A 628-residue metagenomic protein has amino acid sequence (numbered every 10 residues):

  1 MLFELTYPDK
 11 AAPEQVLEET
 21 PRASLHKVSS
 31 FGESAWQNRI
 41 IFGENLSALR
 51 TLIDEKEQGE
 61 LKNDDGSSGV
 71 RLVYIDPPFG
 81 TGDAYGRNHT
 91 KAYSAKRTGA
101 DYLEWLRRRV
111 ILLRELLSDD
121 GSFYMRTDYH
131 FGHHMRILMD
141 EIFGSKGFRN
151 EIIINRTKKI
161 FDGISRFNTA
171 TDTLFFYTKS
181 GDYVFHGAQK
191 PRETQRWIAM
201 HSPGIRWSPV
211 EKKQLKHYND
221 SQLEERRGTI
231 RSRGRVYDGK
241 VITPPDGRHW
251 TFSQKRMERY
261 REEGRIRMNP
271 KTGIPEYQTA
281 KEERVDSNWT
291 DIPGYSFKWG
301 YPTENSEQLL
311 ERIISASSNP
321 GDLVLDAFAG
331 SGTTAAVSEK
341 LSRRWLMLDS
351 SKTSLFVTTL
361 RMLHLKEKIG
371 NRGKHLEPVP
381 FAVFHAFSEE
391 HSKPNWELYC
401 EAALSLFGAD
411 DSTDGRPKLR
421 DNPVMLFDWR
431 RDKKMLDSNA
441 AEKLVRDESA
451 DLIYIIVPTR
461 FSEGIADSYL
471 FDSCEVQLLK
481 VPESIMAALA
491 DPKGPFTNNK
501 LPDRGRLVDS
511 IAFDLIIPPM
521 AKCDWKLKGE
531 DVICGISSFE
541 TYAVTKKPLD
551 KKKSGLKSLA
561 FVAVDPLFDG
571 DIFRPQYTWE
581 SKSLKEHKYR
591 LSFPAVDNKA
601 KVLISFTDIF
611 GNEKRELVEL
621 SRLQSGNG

Functional and structural regions predicted by a protein language model:
M1-Q37, E57-S67, R71, S145-D286 (+3 more regions): Accessory, often C-terminal, charged low-complexity segments
P78-W105, D120: Mobile active-site "lid"/loop adjacent to the S-adenosyl-L-methionine
R107-D119: A short glycine-rich, Lys/Arg-flanked "PGG" loop and its adjoining helix->strand segment in the class I
L117-F123, P320-G321: Short glycine-dipeptide loop
F297-L309: Conserved SAM-binding loop and adjacent beta-strand
D322-A327: Conserved class I S-adenosyl-L-methionine
F328-G332: Class I SAM-dependent methyltransferase "Motif I" SAM/SAH-binding loop
W345-D349: Conserved SAM-binding motif I beta-strand of class I
